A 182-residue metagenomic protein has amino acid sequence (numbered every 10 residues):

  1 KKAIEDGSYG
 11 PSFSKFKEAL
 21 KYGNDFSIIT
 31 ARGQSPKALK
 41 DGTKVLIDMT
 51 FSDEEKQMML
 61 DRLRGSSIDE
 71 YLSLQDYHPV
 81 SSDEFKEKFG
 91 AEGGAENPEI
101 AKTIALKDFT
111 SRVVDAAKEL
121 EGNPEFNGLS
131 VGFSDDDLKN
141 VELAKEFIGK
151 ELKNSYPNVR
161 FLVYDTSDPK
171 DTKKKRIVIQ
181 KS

Functional and structural regions predicted by a protein language model:
K1-E96: Alpha-helical substrate-recognition element adjacent to the catalytic core
E18-K21, T43-S52, S111-V114, E125 (+1 more regions): Short, surface-exposed basic-aromatic patches at helix termini and helix-loop junctions that form
S27-I29, S130-D136, L162-T166: Extended hydrophobic secondary-structure segments that form protein cores and membrane-embedded regions
S35-L39, K139-L143, T172-K173: Short catalytic/ligand-binding loop motif for oxyanion handling, primarily in non-cytosolic enzymes, centered on
E92-R112: Alpha-helical scaffold elements lining the catalytic groove of polysaccharide deacetylases
A105-L138: Conserved Lys-Pro-Asp/Glu-containing loop-to-beta segment of HAD-superfamily phosphomonoesterases, centered on
D135-G149: Acidic, divalent-metal-coordinating active-site segment for phosphoryl/phosphodiester hydrolysis, typified by short
L143, P157-S182: C-terminal accessory extensions appended to soluble enzyme cores
